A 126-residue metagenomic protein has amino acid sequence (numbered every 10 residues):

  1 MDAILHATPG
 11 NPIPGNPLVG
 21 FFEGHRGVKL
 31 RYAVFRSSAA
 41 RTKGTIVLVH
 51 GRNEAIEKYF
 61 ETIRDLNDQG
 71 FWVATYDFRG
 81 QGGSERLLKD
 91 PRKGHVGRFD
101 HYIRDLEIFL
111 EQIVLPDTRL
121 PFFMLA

Functional and structural regions predicted by a protein language model:
M1-E23, V28-S38: An N-terminal hydrophobic leader/cap segment in hydrolases
E23-H25, Y102, L120: Lipid deacylating catalytic domains
T42-G51: Short beta-strand element of the alpha/beta-hydrolase
K43-G44, G70, R119-P121: Short coil/turn segments at beta-strand junctions that form active-site/ligand-binding loops
R52-R64: The serine-hydrolase catalytic nucleophile loop
I63-K89: Conserved alpha/beta-hydrolase
G94-P116: Alpha/beta-hydrolase active-site loop
P116-A126: Alpha/beta-hydrolase fold nucleophile elbow
